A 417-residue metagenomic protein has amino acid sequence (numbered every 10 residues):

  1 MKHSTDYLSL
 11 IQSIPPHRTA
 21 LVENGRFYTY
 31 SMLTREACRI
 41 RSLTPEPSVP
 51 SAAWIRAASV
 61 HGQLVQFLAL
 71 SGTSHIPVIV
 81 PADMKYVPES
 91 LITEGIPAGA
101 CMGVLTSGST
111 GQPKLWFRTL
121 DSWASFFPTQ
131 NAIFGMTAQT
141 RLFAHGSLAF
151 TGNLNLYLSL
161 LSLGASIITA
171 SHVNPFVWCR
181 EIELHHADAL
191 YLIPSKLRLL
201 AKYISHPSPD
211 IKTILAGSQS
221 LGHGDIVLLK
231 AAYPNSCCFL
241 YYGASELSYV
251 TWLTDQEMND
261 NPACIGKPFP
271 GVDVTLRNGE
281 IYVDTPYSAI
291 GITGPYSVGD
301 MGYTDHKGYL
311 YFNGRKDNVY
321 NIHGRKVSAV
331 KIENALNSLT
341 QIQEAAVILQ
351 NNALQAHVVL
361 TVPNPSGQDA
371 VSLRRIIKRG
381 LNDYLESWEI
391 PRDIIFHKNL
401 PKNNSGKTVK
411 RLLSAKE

Functional and structural regions predicted by a protein language model:
S9, H17-E46, K85-P88, R118-D121: Conserved AMP-binding/adenylate-forming core of the ANL superfamily
R26, S42-D83, A144-S147, K326: Conserved AMP-binding/adenylate-forming
I55, L190, M301-E389: AMP-binding/adenylate-forming catalytic core of the ANL superfamily
C101-P128: Conserved AMP-binding A3 loop
S125-R141, A149-A189: Conserved AMP-binding/adenylation subdomain of ANL enzymes
A189, Y203-D260: Gly/Ser/Thr-rich phosphate-binding loop
D273-P295, M301-Y303, Y309, H357-V359: AMP-binding/adenylate-forming core of the ANL superfamily
Y320, V347, K378-E417: Conserved C-terminal "lid"/linker of ANL adenylate-forming enzymes
